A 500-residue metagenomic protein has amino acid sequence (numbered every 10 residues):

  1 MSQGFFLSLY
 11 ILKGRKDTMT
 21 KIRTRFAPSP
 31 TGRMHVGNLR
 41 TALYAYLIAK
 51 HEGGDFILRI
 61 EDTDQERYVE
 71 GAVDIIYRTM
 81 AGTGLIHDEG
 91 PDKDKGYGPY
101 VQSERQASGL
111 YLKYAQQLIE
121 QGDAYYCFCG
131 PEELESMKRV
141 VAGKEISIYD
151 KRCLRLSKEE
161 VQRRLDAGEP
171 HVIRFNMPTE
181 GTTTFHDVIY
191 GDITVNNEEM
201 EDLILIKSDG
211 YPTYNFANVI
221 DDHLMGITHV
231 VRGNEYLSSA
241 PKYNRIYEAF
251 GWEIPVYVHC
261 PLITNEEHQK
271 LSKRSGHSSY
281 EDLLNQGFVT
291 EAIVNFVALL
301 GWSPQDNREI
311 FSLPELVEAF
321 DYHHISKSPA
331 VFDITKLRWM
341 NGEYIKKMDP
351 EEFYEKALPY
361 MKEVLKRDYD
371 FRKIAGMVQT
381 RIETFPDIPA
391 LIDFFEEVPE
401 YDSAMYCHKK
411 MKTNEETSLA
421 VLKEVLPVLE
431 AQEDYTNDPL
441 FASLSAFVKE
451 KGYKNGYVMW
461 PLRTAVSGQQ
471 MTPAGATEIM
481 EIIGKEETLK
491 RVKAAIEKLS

Functional and structural regions predicted by a protein language model:
Q3-T18: Short, Lys/Arg-enriched N-terminal segments with co-localized hydrophobic residues within the first ~10-30 amino acids
M19-A142, A240-W252: N-terminal Rossmann-like or analogous alpha/beta NTP/dinucleotide-binding catalytic cores that position adenine
H35, A45, I76, L118 (+9 more regions): Residue-level signal for inorganic ion chemistry
K50-D62, F216-H229, E253-T264, T472-T477 (+2 more regions): Glycine-rich phosphate/pyrophosphate-binding loops and their adjacent beta-strand/loop elements at enzyme active sites
Y100, I206-K207, M225-L237, T264-F296 (+4 more regions): Conserved phosphate-binding loops in nucleotide/dinucleotide-binding enzymes
E120, Y125-H259, N265-L271, P304: Active-site cores that bind ATP or allylic diphosphates and position pyrophosphate for catalysis
P350-K451: Small-residue-rich helix-loop
D438-L499: Charged substrate- and nucleic-acid-binding regions of tRNA-handling and nucleotidyl-transfer enzymes, centered on
